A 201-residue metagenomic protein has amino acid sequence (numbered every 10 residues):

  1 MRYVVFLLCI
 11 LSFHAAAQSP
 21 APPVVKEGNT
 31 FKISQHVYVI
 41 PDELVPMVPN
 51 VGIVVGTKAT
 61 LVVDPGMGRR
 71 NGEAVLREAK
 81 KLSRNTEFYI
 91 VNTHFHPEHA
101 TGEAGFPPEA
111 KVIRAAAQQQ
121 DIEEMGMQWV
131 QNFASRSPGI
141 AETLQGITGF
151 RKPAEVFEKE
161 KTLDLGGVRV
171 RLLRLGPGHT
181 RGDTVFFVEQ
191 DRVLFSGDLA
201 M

Functional and structural regions predicted by a protein language model:
V4-H14: Bacterial N-terminal signal peptides
P20-A21, V25-E27, K32, Q120-L175 (+1 more regions): Metallo-beta-lactamase
T30-E78, T184-D198: Conserved beta-strand hairpin/beta-sheet module of binuclear metal-dependent hydrolase folds, prominently
S34-Q35, V48-P49, N85, N92 (+5 more regions): Extracytoplasmic
Y38, V91, K111-I113, E155 (+1 more regions): Hydrophobic/aromatic beta-strand patches that form the interior of the parallel beta-sheet core in alpha/beta enzyme
V48, R70-N71, F95-T101, Q119-I122 (+2 more regions): Active-site environment of divalent metal-dependent phosphoester hydrolases
T57-L61, R69-R114: Active-site metal-binding motif and surrounding structural segment of the metallo-beta-lactamase
S83-E87, P107-A110, R114-A117, I122 (+3 more regions): Sec/Tat-exported extracytoplasmic proteins
